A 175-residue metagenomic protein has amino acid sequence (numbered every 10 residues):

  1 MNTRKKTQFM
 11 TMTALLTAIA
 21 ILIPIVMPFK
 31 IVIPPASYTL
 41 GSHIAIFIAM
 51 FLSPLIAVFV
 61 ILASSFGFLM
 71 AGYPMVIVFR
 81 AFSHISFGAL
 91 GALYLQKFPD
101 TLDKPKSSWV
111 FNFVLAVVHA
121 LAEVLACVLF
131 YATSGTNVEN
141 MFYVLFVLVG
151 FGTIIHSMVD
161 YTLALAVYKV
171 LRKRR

Functional and structural regions predicted by a protein language model:
M1-R175: Loop-helix junctions at membrane interfaces
